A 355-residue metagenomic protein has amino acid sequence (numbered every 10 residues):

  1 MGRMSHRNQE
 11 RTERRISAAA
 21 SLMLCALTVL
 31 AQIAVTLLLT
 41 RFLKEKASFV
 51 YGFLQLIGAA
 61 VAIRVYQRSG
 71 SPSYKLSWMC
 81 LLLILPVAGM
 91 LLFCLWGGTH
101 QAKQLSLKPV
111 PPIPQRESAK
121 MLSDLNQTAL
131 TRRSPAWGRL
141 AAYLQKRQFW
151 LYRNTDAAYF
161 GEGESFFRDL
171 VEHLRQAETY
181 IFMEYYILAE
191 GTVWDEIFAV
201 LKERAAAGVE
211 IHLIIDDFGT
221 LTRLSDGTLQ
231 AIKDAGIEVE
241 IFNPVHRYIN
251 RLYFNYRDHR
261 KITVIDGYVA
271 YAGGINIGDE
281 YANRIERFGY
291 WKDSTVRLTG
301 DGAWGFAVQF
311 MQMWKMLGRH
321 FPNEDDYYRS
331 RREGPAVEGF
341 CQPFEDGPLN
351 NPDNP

Functional and structural regions predicted by a protein language model:
G2-F49, D124-P355: Charged, low-complexity intrinsically disordered terminal segments
L54-P109, R116-Q127: Transmembrane alpha-helices and immediately adjacent membrane-cytoplasm interface residues in multi-pass integral
